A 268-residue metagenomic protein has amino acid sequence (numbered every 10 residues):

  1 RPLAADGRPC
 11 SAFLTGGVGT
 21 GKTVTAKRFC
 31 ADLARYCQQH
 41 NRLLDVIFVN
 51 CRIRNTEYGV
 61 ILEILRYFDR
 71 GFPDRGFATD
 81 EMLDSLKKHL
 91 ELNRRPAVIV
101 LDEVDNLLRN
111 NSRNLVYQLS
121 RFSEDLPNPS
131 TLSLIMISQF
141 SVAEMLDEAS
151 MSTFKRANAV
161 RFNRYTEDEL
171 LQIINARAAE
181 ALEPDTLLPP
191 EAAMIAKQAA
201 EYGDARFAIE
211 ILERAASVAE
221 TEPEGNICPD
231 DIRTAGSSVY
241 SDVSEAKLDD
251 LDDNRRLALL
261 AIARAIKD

Functional and structural regions predicted by a protein language model:
R1-A5: Pre-Walker A adenine-sensing motif
D6-P9, D45, I53-E63, Y67-A157 (+5 more regions): Mid-core helix/loop region of P-loop NTP-binding domains shared across ATPases and GTPases
G7-R28: Walker A/P-loop nucleotide-binding motif
A12-F13, Y36-R52: Conserved catalytic segments around the Walker B and adjacent sensor/switch elements of P-loop NTPase domains
A31-L33, L126: N-terminal low-complexity, intrinsically disordered segments
A178: Conserved phosphate-handling catalytic cores of large alpha/beta enzymes
P229-D268: Winged-helix-like regulatory helical subdomains adjacent to P-loop NTPase cores
